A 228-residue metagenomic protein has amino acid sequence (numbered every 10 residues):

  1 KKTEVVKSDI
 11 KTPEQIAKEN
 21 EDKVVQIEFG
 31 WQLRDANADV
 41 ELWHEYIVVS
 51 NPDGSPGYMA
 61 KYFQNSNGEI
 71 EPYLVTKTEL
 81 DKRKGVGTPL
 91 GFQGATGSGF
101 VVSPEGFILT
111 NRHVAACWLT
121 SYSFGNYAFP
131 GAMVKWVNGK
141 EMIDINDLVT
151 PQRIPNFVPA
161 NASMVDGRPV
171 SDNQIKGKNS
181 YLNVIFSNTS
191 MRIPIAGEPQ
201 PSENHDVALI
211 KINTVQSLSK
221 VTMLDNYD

Functional and structural regions predicted by a protein language model:
K2-N111, N204-A208, K220: N-terminal activation segment of mature serine protease catalytic domains
V48-D53, W136-G139, D144-D228: Serine endopeptidase catalytic core focused on the charge-relay Asp
A115-W118: A short acidic/small-residue loop/turn micro-motif
N126-Y127: Acidic helix-start/capping segments at beta-turn-to-alpha-helix junctions
G131-V134: ATP-dependent adenylation/pyrophosphate-handling site
